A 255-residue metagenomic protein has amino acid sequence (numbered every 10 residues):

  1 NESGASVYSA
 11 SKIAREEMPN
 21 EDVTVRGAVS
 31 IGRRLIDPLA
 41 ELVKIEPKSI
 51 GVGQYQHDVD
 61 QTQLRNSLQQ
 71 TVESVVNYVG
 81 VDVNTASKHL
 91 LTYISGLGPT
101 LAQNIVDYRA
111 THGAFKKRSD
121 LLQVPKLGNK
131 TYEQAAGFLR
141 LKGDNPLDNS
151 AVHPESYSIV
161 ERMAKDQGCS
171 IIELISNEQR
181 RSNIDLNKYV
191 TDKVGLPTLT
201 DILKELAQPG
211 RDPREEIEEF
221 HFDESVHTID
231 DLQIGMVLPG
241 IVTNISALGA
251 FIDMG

Functional and structural regions predicted by a protein language model:
N1-Y8: Conserved beta-strand -> loop -> alpha-helix junction used to position metal-binding or nucleic-acid-contacting
V7, A14-A114, N129-A164, T198-E224 (+3 more regions): Long, highly charged, low-complexity intrinsically disordered interaction regions that mediate electrostatic DNA/RNA
L121: Phosphate-binding active sites in nucleotide-utilizing proteins
M163-K188: Extended, domain-scale alpha-helical bundle/helix-rich regions
E173, V190-D201, E205: DNA strand-break repair and replication-stress modules
